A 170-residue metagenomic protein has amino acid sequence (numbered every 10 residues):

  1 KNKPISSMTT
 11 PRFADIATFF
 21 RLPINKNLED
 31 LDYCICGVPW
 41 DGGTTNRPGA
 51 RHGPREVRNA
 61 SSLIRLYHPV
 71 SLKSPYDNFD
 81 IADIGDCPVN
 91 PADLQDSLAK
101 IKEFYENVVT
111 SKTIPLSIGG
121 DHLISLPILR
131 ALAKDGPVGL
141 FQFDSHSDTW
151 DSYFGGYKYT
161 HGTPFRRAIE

Functional and structural regions predicted by a protein language model:
N2-E170: Conserved alpha-helical scaffold segments that buttress catalytic/binding sites
